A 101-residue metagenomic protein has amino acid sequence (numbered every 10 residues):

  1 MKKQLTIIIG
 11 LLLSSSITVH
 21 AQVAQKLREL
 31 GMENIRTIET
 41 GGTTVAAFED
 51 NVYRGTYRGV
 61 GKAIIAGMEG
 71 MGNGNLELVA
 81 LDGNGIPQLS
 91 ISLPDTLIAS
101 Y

Functional and structural regions predicted by a protein language model:
Q4-S14: Sec-dependent N-terminal signal peptides
I17-A21: Sec/Tat signal peptide C-region and signal peptidase I cleavage site
Q22-Y101: Outer-membrane beta-barrel initiation region
